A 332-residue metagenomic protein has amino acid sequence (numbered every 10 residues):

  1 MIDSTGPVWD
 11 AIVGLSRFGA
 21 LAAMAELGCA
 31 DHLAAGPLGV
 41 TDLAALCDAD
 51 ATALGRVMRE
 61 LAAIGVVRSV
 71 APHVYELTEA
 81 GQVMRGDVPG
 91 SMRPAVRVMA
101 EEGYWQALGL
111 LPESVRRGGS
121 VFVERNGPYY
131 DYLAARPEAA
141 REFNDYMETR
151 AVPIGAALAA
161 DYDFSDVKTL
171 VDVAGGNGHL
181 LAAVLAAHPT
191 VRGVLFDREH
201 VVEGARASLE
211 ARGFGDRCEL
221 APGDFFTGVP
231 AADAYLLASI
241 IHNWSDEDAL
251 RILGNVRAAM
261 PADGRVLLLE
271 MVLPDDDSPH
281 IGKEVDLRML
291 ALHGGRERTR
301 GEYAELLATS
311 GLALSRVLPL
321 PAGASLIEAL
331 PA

Functional and structural regions predicted by a protein language model:
M1-S69, F164-S165, T169-A332: Alpha-helical subdomain
T5-E26, D31-P37, L46, T52-K168: Conserved Class I S-adenosyl-L-methionine-dependent methyltransferase catalytic core
